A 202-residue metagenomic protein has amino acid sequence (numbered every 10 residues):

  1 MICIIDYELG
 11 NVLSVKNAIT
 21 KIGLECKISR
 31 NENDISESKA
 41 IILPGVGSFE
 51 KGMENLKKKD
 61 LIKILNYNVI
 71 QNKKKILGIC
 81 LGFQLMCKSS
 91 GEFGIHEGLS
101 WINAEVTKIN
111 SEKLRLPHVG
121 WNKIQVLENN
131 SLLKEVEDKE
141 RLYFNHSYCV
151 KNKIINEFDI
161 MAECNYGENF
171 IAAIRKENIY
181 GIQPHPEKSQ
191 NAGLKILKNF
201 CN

Functional and structural regions predicted by a protein language model:
I2-L24, E187: N-terminal beta1-alpha1 ligand-phosphate binding loop
D6, L142-F144, Y180-P184: Active-site-proximal beta-strand elements of phosphoester/diester hydrolases
C26-E37: Short acidic low-complexity segments
A40: Short, Asp-centered acidic motifs that coordinate Mg2+ and/or phosphate in catalytic or ligand-binding sites
G47-G120: Cysteine-nucleophile active-site neighborhood
C80, H146, H185: Histidine-centered divalent metal-coordination motifs
S89-Y166: Pocket-forming structural segment of enzyme catalytic cores
C149-N202: C-terminal and late-domain segments of enzyme folds
